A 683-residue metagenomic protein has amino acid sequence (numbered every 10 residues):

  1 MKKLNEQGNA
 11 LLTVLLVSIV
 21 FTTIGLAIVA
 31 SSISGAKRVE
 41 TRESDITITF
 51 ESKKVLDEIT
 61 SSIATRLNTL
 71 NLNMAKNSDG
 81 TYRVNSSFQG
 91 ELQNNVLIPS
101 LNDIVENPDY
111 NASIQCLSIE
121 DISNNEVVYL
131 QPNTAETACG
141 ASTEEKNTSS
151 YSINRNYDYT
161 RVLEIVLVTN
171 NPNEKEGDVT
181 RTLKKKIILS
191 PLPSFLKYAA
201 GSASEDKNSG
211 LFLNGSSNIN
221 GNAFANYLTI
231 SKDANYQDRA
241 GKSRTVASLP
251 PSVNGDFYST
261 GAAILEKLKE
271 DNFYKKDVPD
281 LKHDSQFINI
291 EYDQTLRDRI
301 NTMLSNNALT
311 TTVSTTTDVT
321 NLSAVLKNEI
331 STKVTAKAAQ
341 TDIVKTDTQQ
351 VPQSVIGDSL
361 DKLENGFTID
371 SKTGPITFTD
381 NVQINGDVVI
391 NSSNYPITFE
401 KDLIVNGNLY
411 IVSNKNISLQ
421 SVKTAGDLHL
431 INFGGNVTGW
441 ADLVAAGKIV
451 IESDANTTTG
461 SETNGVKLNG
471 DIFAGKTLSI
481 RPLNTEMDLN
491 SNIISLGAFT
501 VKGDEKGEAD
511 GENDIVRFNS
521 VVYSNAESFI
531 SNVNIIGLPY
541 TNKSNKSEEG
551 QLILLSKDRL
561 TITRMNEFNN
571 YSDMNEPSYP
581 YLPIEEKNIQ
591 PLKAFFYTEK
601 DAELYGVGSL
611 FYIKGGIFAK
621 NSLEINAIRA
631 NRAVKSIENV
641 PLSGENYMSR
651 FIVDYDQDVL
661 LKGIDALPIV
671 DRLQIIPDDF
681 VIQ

Functional and structural regions predicted by a protein language model:
K2-F195, S204-E205, I676-Q683: Beta-strand/loop motifs with alternating small/hydrophobic and polar/acidic residues, enriched in the first structured
K76-S152, D233-N254, S259, L265-H283 (+7 more regions): Surface-exposed intrinsically disordered loops and tails
S149-G439, L443-A445, V450-T459, L592-E645: Short, ordered "entry" segments at domain starts
D370-D380, N391-K401, N406, N414-S491 (+4 more regions): Surface-exposed loop/turn motifs in large extracellular/passenger domains
S528, I536, E585, A602-G606 (+1 more regions): Extended, charge-rich low-complexity regions and/or helical-solenoid scaffolds
G615-Q683: Hydrophobic, glycine-enriched assembly/anchoring segments
